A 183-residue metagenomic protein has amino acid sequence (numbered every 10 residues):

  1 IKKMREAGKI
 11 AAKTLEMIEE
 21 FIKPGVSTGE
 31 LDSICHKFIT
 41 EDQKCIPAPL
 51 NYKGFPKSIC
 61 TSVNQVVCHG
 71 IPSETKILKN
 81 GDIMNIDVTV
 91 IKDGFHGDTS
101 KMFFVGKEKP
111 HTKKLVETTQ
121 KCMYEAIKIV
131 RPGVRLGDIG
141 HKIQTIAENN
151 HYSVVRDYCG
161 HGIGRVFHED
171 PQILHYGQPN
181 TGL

Functional and structural regions predicted by a protein language model:
I1-L183: Active-site neighborhoods and metal-handling regions in enzymes and metal-associated proteins
